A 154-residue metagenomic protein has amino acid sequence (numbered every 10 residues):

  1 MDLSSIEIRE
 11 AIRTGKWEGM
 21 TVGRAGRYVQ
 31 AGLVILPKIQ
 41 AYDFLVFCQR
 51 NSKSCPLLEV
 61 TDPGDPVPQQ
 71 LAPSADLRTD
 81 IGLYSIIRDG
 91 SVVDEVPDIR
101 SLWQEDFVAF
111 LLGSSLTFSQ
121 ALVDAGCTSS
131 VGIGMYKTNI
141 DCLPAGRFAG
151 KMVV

Functional and structural regions predicted by a protein language model:
D2-G15, V123: Long, contiguous binding/interaction regions
L3-R9, V29, I81-S85, S101-L102 (+1 more regions): N-terminal start-of-chain detector that recognizes signal peptides and the immediate post-cleavage beginning
E10-G15, P37, P63-G64, R88-S91 (+2 more regions): A short linear-motif detector with a strong N-terminal bias
E10-R24, V92, A145-G146: Amphipathic repeat-derived elements
M20-V96: N-terminal low-complexity or amphipathic/hydrophobic leaders
I86-V154: Conserved mixed alpha/beta catalytic, RNA-binding, or beta-rich assembly cores of soluble enzyme, regulatory
